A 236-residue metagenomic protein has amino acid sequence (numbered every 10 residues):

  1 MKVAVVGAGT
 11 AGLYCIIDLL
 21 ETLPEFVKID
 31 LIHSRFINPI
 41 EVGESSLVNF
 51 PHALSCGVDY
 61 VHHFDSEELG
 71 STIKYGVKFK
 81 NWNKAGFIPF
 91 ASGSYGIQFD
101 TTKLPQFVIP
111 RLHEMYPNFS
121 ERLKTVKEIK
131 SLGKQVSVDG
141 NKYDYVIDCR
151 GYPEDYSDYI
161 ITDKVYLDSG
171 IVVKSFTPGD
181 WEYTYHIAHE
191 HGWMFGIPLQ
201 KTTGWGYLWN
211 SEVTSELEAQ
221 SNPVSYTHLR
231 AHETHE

Functional and structural regions predicted by a protein language model:
V3-P24: N-terminal Rossmann-like FAD-binding beta1-loop-alpha1 element of flavoenzymes
A4, K28-D30, G206: A structural signal for isolated positions on well-ordered beta-strands in alpha/beta enzyme cores
E21-E41: Glycine-rich FAD pyrophosphate-binding loop
P39-I88: N-terminal FAD cofactor-binding segment of flavoenzymes
S92-P110: Short beta-strand to alpha-helix junction loop
M115-A219: Predominantly flavin-linked oxidoreductase catalytic cores and closely associated redox partners
H228-E236: Single conserved hydrophobic/aromatic residue that forms the stacking wall/gate of nucleotide- or nucleobase-binding
